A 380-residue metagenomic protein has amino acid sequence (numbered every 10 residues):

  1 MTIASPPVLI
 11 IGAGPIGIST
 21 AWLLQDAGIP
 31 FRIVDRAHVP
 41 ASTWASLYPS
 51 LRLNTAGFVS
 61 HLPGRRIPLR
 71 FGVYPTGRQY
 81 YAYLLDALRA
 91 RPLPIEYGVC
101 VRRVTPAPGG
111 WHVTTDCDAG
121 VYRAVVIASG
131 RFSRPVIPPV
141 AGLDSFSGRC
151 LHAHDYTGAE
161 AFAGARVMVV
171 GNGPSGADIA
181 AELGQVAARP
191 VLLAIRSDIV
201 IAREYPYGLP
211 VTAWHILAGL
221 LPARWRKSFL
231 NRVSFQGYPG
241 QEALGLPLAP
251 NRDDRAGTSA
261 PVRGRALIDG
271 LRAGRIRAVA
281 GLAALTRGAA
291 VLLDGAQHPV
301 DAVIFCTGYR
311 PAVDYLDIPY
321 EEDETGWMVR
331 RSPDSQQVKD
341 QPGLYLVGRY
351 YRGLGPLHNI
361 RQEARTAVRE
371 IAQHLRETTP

Functional and structural regions predicted by a protein language model:
T2-A37, A41-T43, G72-P380: Flavin (primarily FAD) cofactor-binding/catalytic cores of flavoenzymes
V39-G64, P94: Redox-cofactor-proximal catalytic regions of oxidoreductases
L62-R66, L346-V347: A short small-residue
R66-G72: A short acidic, helix-capping loop that chelates divalent metal ions and anchors anionic groups
